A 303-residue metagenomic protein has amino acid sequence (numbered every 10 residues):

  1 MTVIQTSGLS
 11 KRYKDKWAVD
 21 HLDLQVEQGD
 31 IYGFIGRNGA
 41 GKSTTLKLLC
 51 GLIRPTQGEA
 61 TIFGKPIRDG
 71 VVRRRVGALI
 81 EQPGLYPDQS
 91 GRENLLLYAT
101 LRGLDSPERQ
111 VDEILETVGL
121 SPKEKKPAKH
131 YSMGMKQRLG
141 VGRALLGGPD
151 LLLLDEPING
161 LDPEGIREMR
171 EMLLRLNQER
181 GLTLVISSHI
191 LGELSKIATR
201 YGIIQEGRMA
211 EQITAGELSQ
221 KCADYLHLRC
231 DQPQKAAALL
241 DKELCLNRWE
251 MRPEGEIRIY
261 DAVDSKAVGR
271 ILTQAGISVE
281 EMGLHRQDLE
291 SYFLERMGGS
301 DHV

Functional and structural regions predicted by a protein language model:
M1-T2, S300-V303: Short, Lys/Arg-enriched, disordered terminal segments
T2-T6, K11-I186, L191-Q205, M209-E211: ABC transporter nucleotide-binding domains
Q28, G103, P122, Q232 (+2 more regions): Non-catalytic surface loops within mature trypsin-like serine protease
F63, V72, G103, G140 (+6 more regions): A generic structural signal for secondary-structure junctions that act as hinges or helix/strand caps at the edges
P66, D105, S121, L246-N247 (+2 more regions): Short coil/loop linkers at secondary-structure junctions
G91, A215, R286-L289: Structural motif detector for alpha-helix initiation sites
R170-I259: ABC transporter nucleotide-binding domain
D224-R296, V303: Short, charged/small-residue-rich alpha-helical element at the C-terminal edge of ABC transporter nucleotide-binding
